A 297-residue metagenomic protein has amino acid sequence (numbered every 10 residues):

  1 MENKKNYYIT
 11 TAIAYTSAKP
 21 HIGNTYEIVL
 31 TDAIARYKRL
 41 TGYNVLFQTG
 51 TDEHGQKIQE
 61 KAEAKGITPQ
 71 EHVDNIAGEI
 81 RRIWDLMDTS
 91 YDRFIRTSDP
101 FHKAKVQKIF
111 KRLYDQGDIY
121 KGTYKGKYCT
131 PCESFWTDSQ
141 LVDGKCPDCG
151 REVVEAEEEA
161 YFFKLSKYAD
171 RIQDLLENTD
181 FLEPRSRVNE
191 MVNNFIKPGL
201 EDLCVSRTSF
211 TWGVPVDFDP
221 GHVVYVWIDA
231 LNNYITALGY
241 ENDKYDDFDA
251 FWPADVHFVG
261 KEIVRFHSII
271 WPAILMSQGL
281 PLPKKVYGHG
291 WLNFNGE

Functional and structural regions predicted by a protein language model:
E2-F181: N-terminal, positively charged nucleic-acid-binding surface of large information/translation enzymes
E2-T49, F101-K105, A156-E297: Structured secondary-structure scaffolds
